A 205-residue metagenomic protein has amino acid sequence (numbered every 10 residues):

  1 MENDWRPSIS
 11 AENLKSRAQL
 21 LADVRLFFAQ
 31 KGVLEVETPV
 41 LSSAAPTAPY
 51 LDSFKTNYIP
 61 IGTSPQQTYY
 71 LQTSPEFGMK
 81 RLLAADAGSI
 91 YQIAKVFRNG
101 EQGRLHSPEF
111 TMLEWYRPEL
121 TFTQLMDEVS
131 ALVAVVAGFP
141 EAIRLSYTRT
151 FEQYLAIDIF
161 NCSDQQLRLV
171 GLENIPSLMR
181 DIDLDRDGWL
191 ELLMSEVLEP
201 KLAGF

Functional and structural regions predicted by a protein language model:
M1-Q124, L169-D183, E191, L198 (+1 more regions): Class II aminoacyl-tRNA synthetase-like tRNA-binding/catalytic domains
S43, S130, Q165-Q166: Residue-level detector of alpha-helical recognition elements and their boundaries
E76, R117-L120, A134, E152-A156: A broad detector of the eukaryotic-type serine/threonine protein kinase catalytic domain
W115-P140: Well-ordered alpha/beta subsegment
V135-F205: Metal-assisted phosphate- and nucleotidyl-transfer catalytic regions
